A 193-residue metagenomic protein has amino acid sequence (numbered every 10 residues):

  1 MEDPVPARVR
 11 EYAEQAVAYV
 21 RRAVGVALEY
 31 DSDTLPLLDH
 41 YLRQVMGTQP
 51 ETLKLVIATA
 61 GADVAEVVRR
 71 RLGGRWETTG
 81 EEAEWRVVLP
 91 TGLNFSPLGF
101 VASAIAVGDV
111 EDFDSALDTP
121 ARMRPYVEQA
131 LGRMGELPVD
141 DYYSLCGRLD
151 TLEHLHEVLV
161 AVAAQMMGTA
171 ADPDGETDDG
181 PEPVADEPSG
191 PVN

Functional and structural regions predicted by a protein language model:
M1-I57: N-terminal low-complexity, intrinsically disordered segments
Y30-D31, A60, S96, S144: Alpha-helix initiation/capping motif
V45, V67, R71-L72, A104-G108: Generic structural signal for hydrophobic core residues of well-folded globular domains
K54-L55, T59-G74, L149-G180: Extended, Lys/Arg-enriched charged tracts that mediate electrostatic binding to polyanionic substrates
V56-G99: Aromatic- and glycine-enriched beta-alpha-beta binding-site module
V88-A171: A recognition module on extended beta-rich or small alphabeta surfaces enriched in W/G with H and D/E
A185-N193: Mixed-charge, low-complexity segments
